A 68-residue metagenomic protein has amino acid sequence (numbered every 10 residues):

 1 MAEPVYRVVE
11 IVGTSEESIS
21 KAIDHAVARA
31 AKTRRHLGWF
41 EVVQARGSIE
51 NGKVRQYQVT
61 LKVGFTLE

Functional and structural regions predicted by a protein language model:
M1-A2, E68: Absolute protein N-terminus
A2, T33, G52-V54: Sterically constrained small-residue positions within well-ordered secondary structures of folded domains
A2-V5, T60: N-terminal presequence-like segments and the immediate start of the first folded domain
P4-W39: Short, well-ordered alpha-helical segments
R35-I49: Charge-dense, low-complexity polyampholytic segments
A45-E68: A cross-kingdom feature marking charged/low-complexity
